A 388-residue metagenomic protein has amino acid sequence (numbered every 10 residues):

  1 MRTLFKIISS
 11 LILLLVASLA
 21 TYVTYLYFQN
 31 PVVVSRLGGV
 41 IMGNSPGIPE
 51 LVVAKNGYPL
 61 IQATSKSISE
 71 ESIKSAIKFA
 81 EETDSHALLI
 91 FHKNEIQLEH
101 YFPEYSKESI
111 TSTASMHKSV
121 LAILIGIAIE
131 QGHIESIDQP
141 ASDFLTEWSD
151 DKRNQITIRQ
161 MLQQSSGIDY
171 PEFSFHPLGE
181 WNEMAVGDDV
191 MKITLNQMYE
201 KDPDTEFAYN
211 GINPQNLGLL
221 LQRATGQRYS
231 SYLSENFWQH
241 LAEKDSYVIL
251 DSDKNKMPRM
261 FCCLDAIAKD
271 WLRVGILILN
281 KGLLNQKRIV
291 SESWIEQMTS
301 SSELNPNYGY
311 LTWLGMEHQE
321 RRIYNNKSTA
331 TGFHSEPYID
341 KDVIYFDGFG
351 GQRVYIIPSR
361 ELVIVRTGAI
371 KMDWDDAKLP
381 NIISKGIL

Functional and structural regions predicted by a protein language model:
R2-Y105, H133-I134, I382-L388: N-terminal leader/targeting segments and the immediately adjacent pre-domain N-terminus
A20-S35, F346-L388: Structured C-terminal helix/loop/strand segments within mature extracytoplasmic catalytic/sensor domains
K74, K78, S106-E108, T113 (+1 more regions): Active-site-proximal loop and beta-strand segments within enzyme catalytic domains
E82-S85, S109, F349-G351: Short, small/polar residue-rich loop motifs at catalytic or cofactor-binding pockets
N94, T111-I137, M161, L217-L221 (+1 more regions): Active-site SXXK
Q131-D169, N196, T225-C262, A266 (+2 more regions): Active-site helix/loop module of the DD-peptidase/beta-lactamase fold, centered on the serine-lysine SxxK catalytic
N213-L220, M260-L284, N307, Q352-T367: Active-site-proximal alpha-helical segments within enzyme catalytic domains
D245, S301-V363: Active-site Gly/Thr loop motif
